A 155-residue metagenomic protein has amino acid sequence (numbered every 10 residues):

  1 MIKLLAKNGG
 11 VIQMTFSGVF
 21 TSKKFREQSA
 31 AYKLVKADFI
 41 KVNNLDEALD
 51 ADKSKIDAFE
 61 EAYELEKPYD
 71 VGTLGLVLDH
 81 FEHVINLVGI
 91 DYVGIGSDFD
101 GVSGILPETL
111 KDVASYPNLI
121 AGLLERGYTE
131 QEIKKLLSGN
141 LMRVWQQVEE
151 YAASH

Functional and structural regions predicted by a protein language model:
M1-F59: Aromatic-lined glycan-binding groove of carbohydrate-active enzymes
M1-G10, L76-D91: Histidine/acidic residue-rich metal-binding segments in metalloenzymes
Q13-V19, V88-L110: Short acidic/histidine-rich active-site segments
T15, K23-F25, L106, Q146-E149: Short, solvent-exposed loop/turn and secondary-structure capping segments
S29, F99-G101, D112, L141: Active/binding-pocket-proximal capping segment
A51-D79, H83: Intrinsically disordered, low-complexity acidic Ser/Thr-rich regulatory segments
A62-G75, G101-L110, L123-E132: Outer-membrane beta-barrel pore domains
K111-H155: Mid-to-C-terminal alpha-helical segments outside catalytic/metal-binding sites
